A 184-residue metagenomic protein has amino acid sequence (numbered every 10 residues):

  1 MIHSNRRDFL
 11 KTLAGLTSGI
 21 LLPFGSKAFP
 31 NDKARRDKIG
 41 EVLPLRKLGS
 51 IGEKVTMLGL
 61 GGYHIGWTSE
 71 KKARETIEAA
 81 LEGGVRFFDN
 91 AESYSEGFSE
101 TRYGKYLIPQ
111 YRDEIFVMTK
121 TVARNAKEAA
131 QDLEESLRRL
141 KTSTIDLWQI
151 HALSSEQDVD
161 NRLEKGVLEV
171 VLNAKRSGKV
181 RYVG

Functional and structural regions predicted by a protein language model:
M1-T17: N-terminal secretory signal peptides and thylakoid transit peptides that target proteins across membranes
F24-L58: C-terminal segment of N-terminal export signals and the immediately downstream linker at the start of the mature
L48, L60, F88, Y103 (+3 more regions): Conserved, mostly hydrophobic/aromatic
G49-G52, G104-R112, L137-T142: Acidic (Asp/Glu)-rich catalytic clusters
G61-K71, K120-K127: Active-site mouth loops of central-metabolism enzymes
N90-Y106, S155: Glycine-rich, proline-tolerant flexible connector loops at the mouths of alpha/beta enzymes
G104-V117, L168-N173: Alpha-helix-loop-beta-strand connector modules within alpha/beta enzyme cores
R124-G184: Glycine/proline-rich, positively charged, aromatic-decorated active-site loop/lid region on the catalytic face
